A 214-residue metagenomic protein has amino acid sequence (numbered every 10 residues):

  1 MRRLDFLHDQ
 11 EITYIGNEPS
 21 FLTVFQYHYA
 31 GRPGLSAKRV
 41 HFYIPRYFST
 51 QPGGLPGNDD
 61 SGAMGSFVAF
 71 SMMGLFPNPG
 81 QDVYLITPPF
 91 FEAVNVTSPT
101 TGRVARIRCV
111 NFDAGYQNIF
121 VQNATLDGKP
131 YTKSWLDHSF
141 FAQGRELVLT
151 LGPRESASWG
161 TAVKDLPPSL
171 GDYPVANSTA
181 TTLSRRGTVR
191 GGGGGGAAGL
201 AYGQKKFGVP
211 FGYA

Functional and structural regions predicted by a protein language model:
M1-N111, S139-F141, E146: Active-site core of glycosidic bond-cleaving carbohydrate-active enzymes
P88-F91, G115-V121: Short coil-to-beta strand junction motifs in C2/discoidin
I107-D113, D172, A176-R185: Beta-strand-rich recognition domains
Q122-K129: Short strand-turn-strand beta-turns centered on an Asx-Gly dipeptide
P130-D137: Short acidic, Gly/Pro-enriched loop/turn segments at secondary-structure junctions
H138-T181: C-terminal beta-strand-rich structural cap/linker in extracellular carbohydrate-active enzymes
N177-A214: Fungal extracellular Ser/Thr-rich, low-complexity intrinsically disordered regions
